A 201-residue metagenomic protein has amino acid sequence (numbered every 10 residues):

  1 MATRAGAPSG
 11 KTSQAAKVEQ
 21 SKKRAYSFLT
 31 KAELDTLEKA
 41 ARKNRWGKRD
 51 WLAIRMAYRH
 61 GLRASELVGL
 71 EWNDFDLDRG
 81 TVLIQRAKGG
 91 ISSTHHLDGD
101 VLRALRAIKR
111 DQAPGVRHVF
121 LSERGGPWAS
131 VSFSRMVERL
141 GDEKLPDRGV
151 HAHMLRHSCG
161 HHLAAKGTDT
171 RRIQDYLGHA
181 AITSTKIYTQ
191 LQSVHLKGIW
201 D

Functional and structural regions predicted by a protein language model:
M1-D201: Conserved catalytic core of the tyrosine transesterase superfamily
